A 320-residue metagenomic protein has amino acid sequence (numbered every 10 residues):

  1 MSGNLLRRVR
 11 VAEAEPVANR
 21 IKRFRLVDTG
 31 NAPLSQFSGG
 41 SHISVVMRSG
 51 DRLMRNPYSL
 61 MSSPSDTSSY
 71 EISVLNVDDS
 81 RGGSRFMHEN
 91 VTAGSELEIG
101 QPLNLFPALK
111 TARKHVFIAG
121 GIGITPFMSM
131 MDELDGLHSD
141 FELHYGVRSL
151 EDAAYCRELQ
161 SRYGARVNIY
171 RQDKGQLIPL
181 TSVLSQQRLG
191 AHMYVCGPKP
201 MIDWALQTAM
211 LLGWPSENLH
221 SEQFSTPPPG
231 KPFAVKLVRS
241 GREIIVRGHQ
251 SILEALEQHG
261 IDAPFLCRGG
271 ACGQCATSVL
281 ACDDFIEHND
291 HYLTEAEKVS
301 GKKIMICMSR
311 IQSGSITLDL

Functional and structural regions predicted by a protein language model:
S2-E96, V147-S149: Ferredoxin-reductase
S2-G3, R85-G241, I245: FNR/FR-type flavoprotein reductase catalytic core
R48, P102-L103, L280: Short, surface-exposed secondary-structure boundary micro-motifs
P126, I261-F285, A296-S313: Local cysteine-cluster metal-coordination motifs and their immediate loop/turn environment, predominantly Fe-S cluster
D173-G175, R247, S309-L320: Short flanking/linker segments adjacent to small metal-binding domains or redox-active Cys/His motifs
K236-H259, S278-N289: Short, charged low-complexity linear segments at domain edges
